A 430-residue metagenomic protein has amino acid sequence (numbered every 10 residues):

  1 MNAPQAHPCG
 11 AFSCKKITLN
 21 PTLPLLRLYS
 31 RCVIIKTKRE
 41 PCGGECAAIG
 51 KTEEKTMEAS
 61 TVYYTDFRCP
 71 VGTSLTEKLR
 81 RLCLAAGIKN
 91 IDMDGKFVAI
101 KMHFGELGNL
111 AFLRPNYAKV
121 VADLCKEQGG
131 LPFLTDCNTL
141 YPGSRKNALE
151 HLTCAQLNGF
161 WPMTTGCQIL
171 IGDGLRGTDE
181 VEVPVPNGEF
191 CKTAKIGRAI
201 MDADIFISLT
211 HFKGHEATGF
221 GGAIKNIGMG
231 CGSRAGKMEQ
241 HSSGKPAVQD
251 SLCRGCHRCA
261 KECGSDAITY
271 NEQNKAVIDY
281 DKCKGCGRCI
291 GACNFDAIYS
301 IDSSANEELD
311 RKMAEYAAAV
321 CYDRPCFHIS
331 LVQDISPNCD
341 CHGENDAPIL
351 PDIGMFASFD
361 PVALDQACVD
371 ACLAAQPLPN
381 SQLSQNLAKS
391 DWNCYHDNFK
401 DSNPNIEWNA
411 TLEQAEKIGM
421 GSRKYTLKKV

Functional and structural regions predicted by a protein language model:
M1-N2, A148: Intrinsic low-complexity/disordered segments
A3-S13, S30-C32, R39-E45: Intrinsically disordered, low-complexity segments enriched in serine/proline and basic residues
Q5-C9, N20-L25, C42, V71 (+1 more regions): Generic low-complexity segments that are intrinsically disordered, proline-rich and/or Lys/Arg-biased
T18, T22-K36, G43-G44, A48-I49 (+1 more regions): Short, positively charged and aromatic/hydrophobic N-terminal segments
E58-N109, L113-Y117, Q128-T135, Y141-V430: Extended, low-polarity segments enriched in aliphatic/aromatic residues
C125: Hydrophobic pocket-lining residues that define ligand/cofactor binding sites across diverse proteins
